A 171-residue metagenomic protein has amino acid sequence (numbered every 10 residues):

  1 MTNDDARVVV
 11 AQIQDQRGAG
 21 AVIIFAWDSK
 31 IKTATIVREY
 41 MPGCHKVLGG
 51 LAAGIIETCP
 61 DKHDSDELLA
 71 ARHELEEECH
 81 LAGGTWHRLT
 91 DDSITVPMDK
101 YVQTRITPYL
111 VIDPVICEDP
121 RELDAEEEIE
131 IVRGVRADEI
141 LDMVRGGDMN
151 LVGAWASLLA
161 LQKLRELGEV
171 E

Functional and structural regions predicted by a protein language model:
M1-K30: Acidic, metal-coordinating catalytic segment for phosphate/diphosphate chemistry, firing primarily on the Nudix
T2-D5, P97-E118: Active-site-adjacent beta-strand/loop module that shapes the phosphate/pyrophosphate-binding cleft
Q16-G20, R38-M41, K46, A53: Short, His- and charge-rich active-site/binding loops that engage polyanionic ligands
A26, L110-I112, G134: Short, well-ordered beta-strand micro-motif
S29, A34-V37: Glycine/small-residue-rich phosphate/adenosyl-binding loop
C44-L48, A52, I106-T107, D124-E171: Nudix hydrolase/Nudix homology domain
L51-D91, Y109, E126, R136: The catalytic Nudix box helix
